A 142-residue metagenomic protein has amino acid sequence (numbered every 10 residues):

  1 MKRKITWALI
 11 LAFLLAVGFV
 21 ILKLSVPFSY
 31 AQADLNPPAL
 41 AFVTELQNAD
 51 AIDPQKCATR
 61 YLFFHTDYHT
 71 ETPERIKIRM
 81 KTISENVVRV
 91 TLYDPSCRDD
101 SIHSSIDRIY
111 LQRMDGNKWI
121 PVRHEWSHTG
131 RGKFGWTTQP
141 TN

Functional and structural regions predicted by a protein language model:
M1-L14: N-terminal Sec-pathway targeting helices
K2-K4, K23, K56, K77 (+3 more regions): Context-gated lysine
I5-W7, V26, W136: Intrinsically disordered, low-complexity segments enriched in glycine/proline and serine/threonine
L15-D67: N-terminal trafficking/processing presequences and adjacent post-cleavage segments of proteins routed to secretion
Q47-Y110: Mature extracytoplasmic domains of secretory-pathway proteins
Y110-Q139: Short beta-strand edge/turn micro-motifs at domain boundaries
